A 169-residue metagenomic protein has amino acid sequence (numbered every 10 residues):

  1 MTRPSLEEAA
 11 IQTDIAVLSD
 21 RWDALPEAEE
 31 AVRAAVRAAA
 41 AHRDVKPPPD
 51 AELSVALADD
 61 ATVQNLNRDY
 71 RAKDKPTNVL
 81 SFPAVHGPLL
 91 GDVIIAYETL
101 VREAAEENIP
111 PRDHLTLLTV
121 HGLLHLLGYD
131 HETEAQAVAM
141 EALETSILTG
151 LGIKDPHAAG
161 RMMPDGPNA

Functional and structural regions predicted by a protein language model:
M1-L115, L124-A169: An acidic/histidine-cluster motif and surrounding catalytic segment that typifies divalent-metal-assisted enzyme active
L118: Extended, folded domain segments that form the structural surfaces/walls around functional sites
